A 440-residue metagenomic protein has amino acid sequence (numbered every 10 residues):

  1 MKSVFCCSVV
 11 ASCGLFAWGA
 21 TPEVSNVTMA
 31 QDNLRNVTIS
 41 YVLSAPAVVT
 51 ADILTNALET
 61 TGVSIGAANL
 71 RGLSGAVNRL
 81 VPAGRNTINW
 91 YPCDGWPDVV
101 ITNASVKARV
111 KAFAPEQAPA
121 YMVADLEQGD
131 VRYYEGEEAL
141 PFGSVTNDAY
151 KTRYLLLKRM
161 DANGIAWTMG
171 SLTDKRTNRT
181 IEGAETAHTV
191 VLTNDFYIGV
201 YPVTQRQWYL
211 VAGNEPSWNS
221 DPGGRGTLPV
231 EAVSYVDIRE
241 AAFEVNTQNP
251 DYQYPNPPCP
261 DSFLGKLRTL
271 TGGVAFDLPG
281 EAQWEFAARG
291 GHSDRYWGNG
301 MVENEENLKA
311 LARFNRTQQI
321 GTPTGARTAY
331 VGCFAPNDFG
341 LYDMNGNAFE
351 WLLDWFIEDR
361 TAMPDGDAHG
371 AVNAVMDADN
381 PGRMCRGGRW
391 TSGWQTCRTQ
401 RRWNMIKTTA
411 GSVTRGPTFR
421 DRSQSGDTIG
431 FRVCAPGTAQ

Functional and structural regions predicted by a protein language model:
W18-D32: Short, compositionally biased P/S/T/A/G/V-rich stretches that sit at domain boundaries
R35-I39: Structural beta-strand segments of beta-rich domains
V42-A47, E59, D94: Extracellular acidic, Ser/Thr/Pro-rich low-complexity tracts
S44-V48, A162-N163, V203: Short proline/glycine-enriched turn/loop motifs at strand-loop junctions of beta-rich domains
T61-W96: Glycine-centered tight-turn motifs at strand-turn-strand junctions
W96-A104: Short glycine/proline/serine/threonine-rich loop/turn segments at secondary-structure transition edges
E137-Y154, T180-D294, Q318-Y342, G437: Short aromatic-cysteine micro-motif
G183-H188, R327, M344-Q440: Surface-exposed recognition segments
